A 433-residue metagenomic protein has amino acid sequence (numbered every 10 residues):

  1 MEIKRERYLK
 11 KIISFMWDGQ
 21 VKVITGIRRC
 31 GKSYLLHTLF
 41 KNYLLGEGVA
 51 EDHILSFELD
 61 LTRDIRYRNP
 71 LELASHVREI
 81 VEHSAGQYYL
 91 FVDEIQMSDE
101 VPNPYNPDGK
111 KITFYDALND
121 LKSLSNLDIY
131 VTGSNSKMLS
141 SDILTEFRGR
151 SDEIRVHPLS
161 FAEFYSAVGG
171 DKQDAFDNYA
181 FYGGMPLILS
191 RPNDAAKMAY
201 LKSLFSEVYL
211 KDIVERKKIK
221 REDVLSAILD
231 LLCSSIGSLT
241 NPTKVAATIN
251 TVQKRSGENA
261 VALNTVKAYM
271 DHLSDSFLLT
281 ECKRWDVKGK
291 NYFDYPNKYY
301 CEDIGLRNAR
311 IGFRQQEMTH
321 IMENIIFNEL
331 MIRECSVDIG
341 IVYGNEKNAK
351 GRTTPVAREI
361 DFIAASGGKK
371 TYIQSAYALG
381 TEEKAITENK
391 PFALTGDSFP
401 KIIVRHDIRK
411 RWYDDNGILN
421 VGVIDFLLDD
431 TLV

Functional and structural regions predicted by a protein language model:
E2, H157-Y343: Interdomain hinge/linker elements that couple catalytic modules in large macromolecular machines
E2, T25, R29, Y34 (+4 more regions): A cross-kingdom feature that marks ATP-driven nucleic-acid transaction machinery
I3-G19: Pre-Walker A adenine-sensing motif
L45-L61: Conserved catalytic segments around the Walker B and adjacent sensor/switch elements of P-loop NTPase domains
S56-G86: Short glycine-rich substrate-engagement loop in P-loop NTPases that contacts/grips substrate
F91, D128-S134, R155: Structural recognition of the conserved hydrophobic beta-strand(s) that form the central parallel beta-sheet of P-loop
Q96-Y130: Conserved Walker B catalytic segment
S136-D152, V168-G169: Short regulatory helix/loop adjacent to the ATP-binding pocket of P-loop NTPases
